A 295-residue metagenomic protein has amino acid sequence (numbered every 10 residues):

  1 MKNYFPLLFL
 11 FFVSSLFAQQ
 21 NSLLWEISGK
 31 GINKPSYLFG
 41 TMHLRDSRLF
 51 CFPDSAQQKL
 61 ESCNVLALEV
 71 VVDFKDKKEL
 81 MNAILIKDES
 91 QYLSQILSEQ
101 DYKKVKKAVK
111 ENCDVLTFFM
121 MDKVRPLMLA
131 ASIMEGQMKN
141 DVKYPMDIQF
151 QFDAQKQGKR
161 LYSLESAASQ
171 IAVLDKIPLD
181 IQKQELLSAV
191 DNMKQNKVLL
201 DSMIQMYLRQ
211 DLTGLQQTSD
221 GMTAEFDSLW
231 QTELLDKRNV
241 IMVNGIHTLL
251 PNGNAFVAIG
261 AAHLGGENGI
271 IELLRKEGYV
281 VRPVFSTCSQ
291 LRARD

Functional and structural regions predicted by a protein language model:
M1-Y4: Positively charged n-region of N-terminal signal peptides that target proteins for export
P6-L8: Sec-dependent N-terminal signal peptides
L10-A18: Hydrophobic h-region of N-terminal signal peptides that target proteins for export in Gram-negative bacteria
Q19-W25: Cleaved targeting-peptide boundary
S22, C51, I241: Short, conserved clusters of charged catalytic residues that mark active-site and nucleotide-handling motifs
E26-F226, W230: Structured, acidic catalytic/metal-binding patches in enzyme active sites
S228-D295: A cross-kingdom marker for long, charged
